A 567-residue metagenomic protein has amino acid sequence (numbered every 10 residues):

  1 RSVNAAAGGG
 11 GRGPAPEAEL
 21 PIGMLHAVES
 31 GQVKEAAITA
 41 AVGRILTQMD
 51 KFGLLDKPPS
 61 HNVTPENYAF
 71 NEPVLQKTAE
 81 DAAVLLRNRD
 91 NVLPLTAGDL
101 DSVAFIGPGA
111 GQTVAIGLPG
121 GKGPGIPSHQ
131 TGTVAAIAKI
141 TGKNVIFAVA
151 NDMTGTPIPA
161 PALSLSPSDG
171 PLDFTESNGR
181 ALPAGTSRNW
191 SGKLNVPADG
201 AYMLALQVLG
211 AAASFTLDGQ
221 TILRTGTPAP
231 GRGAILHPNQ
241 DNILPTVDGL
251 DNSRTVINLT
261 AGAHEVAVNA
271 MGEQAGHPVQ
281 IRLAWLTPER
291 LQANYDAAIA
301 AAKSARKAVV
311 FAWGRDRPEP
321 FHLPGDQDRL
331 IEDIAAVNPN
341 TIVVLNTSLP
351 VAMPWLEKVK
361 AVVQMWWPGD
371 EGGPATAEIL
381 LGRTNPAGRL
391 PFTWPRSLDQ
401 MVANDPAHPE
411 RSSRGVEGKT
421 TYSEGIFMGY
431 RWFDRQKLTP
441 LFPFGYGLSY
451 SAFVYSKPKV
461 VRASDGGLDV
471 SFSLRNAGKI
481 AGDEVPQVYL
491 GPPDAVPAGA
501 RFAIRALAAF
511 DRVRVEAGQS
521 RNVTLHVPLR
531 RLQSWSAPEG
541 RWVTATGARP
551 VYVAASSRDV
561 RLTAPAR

Functional and structural regions predicted by a protein language model:
R1-A5, R12-V33, T47, P65 (+2 more regions): C-terminal non-catalytic regions of proteins with extracellular/luminal or membrane-system context
E35-L54: Mid-to-C-terminal alpha-helical segments outside catalytic/metal-binding sites
